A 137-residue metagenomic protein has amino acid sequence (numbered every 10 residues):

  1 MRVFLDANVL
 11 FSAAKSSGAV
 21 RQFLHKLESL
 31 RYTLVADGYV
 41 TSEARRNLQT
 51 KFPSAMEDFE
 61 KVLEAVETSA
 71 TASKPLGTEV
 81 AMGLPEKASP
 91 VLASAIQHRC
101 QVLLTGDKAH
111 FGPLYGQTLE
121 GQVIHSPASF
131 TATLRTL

Functional and structural regions predicted by a protein language model:
M1-A36: Short, well-structured N-terminal submotif of metal-dependent ribonuclease cores
L10-F11, T41, H110-G112: Short, active-site-adjacent cap segments at secondary-structure transitions
K26, S94, G116: Hydrophobic/aromatic ligand-binding patch that stacks against planar heteroaromatic rings of cofactors or nucleotides
K26-E79: PIN-domain endoribonuclease scaffold, especially VapC-family toxins
L30-L34, H98-V102, Q122: Short active-site oxyanion
G38, G106-K108: Short secondary-structure boundary segments
S73-L104: Mid-chain, well-packed structural core segment of small domains
M82, S89, Q101, A109-L137: Acidic, PIN/NYN-like endoribonuclease modules and their adjacent C-terminal/linker elements
